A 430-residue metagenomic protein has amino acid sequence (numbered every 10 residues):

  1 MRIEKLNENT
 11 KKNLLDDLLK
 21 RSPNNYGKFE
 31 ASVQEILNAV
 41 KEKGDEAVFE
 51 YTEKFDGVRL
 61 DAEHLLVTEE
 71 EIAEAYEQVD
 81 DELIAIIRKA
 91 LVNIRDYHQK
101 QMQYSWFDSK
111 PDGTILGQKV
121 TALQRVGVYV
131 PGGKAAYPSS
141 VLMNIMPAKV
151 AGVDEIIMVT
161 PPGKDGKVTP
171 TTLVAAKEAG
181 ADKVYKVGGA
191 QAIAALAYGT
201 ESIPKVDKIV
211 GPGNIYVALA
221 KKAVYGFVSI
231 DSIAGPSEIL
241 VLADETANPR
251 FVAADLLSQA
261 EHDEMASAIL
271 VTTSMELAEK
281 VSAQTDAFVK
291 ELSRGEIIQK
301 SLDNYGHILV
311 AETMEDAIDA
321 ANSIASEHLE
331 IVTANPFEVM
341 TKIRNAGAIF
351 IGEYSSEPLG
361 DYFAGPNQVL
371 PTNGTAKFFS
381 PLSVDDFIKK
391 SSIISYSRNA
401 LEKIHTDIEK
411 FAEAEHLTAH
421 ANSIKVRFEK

Functional and structural regions predicted by a protein language model:
M1-Q124: N-terminal Rossmann-like NAD(P)+-binding subdomain of aldehyde/semialdehyde dehydrogenases
D108-V174: Conserved small-residue-rich beta-alpha loop and adjacent elements that most often cradle the phosphate/pyrophosphate
M143-D154, K177-A179, A197-I203, K221-A223 (+1 more regions): Alpha-helix C-terminal capping segments
D154-K164, A268-S274, G352: Short internal beta-strands
G180-F251, D255-S258, H262-S267: Conserved NAD(P)+-binding/catalytic subdomain of aldehyde/semialdehyde dehydrogenases
H262, L270-A346: A glycine- and small/hydrophobic-rich beta-loop-beta segment that serves as a flexible "lid/hinge" or phosphate-binding
S323-K430: C-terminal core of ALDH-fold dehydrogenases
